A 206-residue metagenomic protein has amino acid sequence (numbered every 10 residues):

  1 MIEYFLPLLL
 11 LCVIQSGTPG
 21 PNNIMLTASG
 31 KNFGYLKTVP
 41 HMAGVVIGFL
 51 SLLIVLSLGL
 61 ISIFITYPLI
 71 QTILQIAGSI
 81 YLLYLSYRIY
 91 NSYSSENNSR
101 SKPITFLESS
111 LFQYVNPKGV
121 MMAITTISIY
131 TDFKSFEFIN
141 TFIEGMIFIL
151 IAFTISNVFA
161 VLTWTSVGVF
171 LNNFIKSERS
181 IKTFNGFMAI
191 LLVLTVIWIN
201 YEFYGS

Functional and structural regions predicted by a protein language model:
I2-T72, T125-I149, F153-T154: Juxtamembrane transmembrane-helix termini in multi-pass membrane transport proteins
E3, I104, Y114-K118: Juxtamembrane cytosolic amphipathic helices that cap and anchor the N-termini of specific transmembrane helices
V13, G17, L50-S51, Y87 (+3 more regions): Hydrophobic/aromatic residues within the transmembrane alpha-helices of Major Facilitator Superfamily
G20, G34, N116-P117, S177: Short loop-to-helix capping motifs
P21-I24, L83, M121-I124, V161-T165: Residues that mark transmembrane-helix kinks and helix-interface sites in multi-pass secondary transporters
I65-S94, T154-V167, N172-S206: Selective transmembrane alpha-helices of multi-pass membrane proteins
N91-T105: Flexible cytoplasmic inter-helical loops of multi-pass small-molecule transporters
S109, Q113-T126: Selected transmembrane alpha-helices and immediately adjacent juxtamembrane segments of polytopic inner-membrane
